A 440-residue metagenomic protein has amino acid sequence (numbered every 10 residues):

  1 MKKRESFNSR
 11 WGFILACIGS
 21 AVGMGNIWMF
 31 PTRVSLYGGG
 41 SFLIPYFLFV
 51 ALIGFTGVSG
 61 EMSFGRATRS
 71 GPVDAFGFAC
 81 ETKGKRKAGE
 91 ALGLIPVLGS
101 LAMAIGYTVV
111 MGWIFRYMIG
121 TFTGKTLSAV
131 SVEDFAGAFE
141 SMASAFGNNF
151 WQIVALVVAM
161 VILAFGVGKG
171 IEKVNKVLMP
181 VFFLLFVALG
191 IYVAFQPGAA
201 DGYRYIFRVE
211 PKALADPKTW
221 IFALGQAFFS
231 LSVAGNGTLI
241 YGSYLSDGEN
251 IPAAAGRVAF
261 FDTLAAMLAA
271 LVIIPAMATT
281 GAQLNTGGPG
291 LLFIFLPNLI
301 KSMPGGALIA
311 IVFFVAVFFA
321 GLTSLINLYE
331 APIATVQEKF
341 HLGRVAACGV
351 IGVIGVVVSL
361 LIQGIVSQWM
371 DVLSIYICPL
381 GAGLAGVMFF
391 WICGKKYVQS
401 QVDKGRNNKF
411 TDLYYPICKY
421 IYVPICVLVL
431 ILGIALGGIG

Functional and structural regions predicted by a protein language model:
M1-W28, G57-M62, R66-A91, S246-N250 (+1 more regions): Membrane-interface "cap" regions at the ends of multi-pass membrane proteins
K2-K3, F7, E172, K176-L322 (+1 more regions): Membrane-embedded translocation segments of transport machinery
R4-E5, R33-Y37, S70-I95, T108-G168 (+5 more regions): Inter-helical loop and helix-membrane interface segments of multi-pass membrane transporters/permeases
S6-C17, L43-P45, R86-L101, Q152-I153 (+7 more regions): Select transmembrane alpha-helical segments in multipass membrane proteins
G12-I14, S20, N149-F150, F261-M267 (+4 more regions): Loop-to-transmembrane helix boundary motifs in multi-pass membrane proteins
M111-A143, Y244-G248, A253, R257-A265 (+3 more regions): Helix-loop-helix connectors at the membrane interface of multi-pass transporters/channels
F319-L328, C348-V358, S374-Q401: Hydrophobic alpha-helical segments of multi-pass membrane transport proteins
L360-I362, V366-F390, F410-G440: A generic transmembrane alpha-helix motif of multi-pass inner-membrane proteins
